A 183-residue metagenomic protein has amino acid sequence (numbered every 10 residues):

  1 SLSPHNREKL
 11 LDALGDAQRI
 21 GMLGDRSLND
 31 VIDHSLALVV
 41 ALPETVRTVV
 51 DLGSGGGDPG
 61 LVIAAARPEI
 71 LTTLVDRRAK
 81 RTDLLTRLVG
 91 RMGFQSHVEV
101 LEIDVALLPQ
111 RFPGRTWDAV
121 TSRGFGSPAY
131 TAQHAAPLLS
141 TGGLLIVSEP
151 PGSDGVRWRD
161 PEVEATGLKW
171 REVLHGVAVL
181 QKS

Functional and structural regions predicted by a protein language model:
S1-V46, V50, K80, R87-G93: Class I SAM-dependent transferase core
L10-D16, I63, H134-L138: Short amphipathic alpha-helical segments, especially helix-boundary/capping motifs
L42, I63-A66: Short, charge-rich binding segments
S54, D58-G60, R67-T73, R77-S183: S-adenosylmethionine
